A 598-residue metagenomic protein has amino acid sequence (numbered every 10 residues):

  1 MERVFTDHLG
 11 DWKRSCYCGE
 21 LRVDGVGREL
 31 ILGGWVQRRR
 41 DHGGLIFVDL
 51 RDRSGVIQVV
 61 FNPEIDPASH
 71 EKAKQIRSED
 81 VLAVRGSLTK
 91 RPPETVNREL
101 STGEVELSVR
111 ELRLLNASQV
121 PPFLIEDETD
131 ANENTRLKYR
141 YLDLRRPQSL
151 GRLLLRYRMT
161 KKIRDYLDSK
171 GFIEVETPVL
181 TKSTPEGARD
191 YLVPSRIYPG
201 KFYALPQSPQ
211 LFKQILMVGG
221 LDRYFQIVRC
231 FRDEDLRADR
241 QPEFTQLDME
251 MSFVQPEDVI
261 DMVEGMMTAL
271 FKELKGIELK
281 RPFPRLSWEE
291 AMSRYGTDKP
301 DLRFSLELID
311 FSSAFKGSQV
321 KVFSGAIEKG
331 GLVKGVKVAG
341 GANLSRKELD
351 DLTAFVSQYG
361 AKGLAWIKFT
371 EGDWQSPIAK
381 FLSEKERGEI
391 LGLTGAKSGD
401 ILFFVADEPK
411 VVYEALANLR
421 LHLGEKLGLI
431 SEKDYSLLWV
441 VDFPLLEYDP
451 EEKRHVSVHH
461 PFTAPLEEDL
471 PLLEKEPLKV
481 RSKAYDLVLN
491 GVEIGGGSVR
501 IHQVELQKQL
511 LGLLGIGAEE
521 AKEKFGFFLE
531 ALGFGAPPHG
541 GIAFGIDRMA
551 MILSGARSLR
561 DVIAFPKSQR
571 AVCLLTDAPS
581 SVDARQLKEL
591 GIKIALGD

Functional and structural regions predicted by a protein language model:
M1-D598: Class II aminoacyl-tRNA synthetase catalytic cores and aaRS-like
